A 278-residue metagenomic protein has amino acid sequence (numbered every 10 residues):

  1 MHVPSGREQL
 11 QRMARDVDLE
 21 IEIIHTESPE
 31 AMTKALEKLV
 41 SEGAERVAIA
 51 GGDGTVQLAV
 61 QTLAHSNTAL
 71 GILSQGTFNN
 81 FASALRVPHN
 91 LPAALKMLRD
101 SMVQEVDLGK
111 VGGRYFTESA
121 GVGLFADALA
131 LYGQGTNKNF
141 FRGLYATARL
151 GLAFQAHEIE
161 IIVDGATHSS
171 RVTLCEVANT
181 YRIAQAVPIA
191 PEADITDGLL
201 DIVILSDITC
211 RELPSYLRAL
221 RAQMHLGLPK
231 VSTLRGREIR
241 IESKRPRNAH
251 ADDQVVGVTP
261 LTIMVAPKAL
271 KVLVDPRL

Functional and structural regions predicted by a protein language model:
M1-V47, Q57: ATP/NTP phosphate-donor binding region
H2-P4, R15-V17, T26, A64-A69 (+1 more regions): Catalytic core of DAGKc-family lipid kinases
I49-D53: N-terminal glycine-rich "phosphate-gripper" loop used for MgATP/nucleotide binding and carboxylate activation
L58-V60, F81-S83, D127, A186-V187 (+2 more regions): Short glycine-/acidic-enriched loop or helix-start segments at secondary-structure transitions that form or flank
G121, E176-A190, V255: Glycine-rich phosphate/pyrophosphate-binding beta-alpha loops
F125-A128, S169-R171, I183-A186, C210-L213: Short acidic/glycine-rich loop or secondary-structure boundary segments that cap or lie
Q134-Y145, A186, P191-E212: Gly/Ser/Thr-rich active-site loops/lids in small-molecule metabolic enzymes that frequently grip phosphoryl groups
V163, S169, D194, I204-L278: ATP/nucleoside-binding phosphotransfer catalytic cores, i.e., glycine-rich phosphate-binding loops
